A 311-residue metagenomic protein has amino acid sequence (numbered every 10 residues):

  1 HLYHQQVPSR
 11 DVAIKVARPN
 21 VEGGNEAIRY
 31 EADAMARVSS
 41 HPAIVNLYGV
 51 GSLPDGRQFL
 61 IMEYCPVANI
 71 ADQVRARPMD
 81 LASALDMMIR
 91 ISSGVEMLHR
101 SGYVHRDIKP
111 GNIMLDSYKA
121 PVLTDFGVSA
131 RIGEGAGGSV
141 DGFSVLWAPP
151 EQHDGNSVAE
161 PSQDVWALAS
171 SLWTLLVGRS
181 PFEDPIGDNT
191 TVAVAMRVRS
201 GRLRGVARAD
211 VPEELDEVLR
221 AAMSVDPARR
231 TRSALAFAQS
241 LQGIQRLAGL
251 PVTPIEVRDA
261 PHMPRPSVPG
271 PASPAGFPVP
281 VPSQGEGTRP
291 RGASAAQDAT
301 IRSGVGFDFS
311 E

Functional and structural regions predicted by a protein language model:
R18-V38: AlphaC helix of the eukaryotic protein kinase fold
N46-Q58: Short beta-strand micro-motifs within the conserved protein kinase catalytic domain, predominantly in the N-lobe
D55-N69, Q73: Conserved short submotifs of the Hanks-type protein kinase catalytic core that shape the nucleotide-binding pocket
M87-M88: Activation segment signature within eukaryotic-like protein kinase domains
S92-Y103: Protein kinase catalytic-loop region centered on the HRD/HxD motif
Q152-S162: Conserved end of the kinase activation segment
A209-V225: Conserved C-terminal C-lobe helix
R230: Conserved HRD-motif arginine in the catalytic loop of eukaryotic-like protein kinases
